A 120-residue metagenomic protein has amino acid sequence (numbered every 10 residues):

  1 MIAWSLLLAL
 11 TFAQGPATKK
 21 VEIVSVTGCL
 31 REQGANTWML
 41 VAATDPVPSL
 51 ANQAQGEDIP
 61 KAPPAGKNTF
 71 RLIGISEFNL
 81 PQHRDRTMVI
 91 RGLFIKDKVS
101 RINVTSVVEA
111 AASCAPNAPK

Functional and structural regions predicted by a protein language model:
M1-T11: Bacterial N-terminal signal peptides
L10-K120: Conserved RNA-binding domains used in RNP assembly and mRNA/RNA metabolism
